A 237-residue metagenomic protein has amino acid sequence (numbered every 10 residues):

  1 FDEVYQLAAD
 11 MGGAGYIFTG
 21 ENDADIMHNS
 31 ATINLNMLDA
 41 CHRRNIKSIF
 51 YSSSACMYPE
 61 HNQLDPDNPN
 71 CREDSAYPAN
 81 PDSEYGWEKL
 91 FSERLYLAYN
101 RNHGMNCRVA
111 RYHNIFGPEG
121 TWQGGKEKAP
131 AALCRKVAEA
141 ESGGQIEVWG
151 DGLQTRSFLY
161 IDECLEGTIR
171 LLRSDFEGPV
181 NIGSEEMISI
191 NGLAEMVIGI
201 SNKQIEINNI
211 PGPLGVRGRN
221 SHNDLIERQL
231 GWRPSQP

Functional and structural regions predicted by a protein language model:
F1-S30, R43: NAD(P)H-binding glycine-rich loop region in Rossmannoid oxidoreductase-like domains and their noncatalytic homologs
E3, I33-N36, S48, F91-S92 (+1 more regions): Conserved cofactor-binding/catalytic machinery of classical short-chain dehydrogenase/reductase
Q6, L35-D82, R108: Conserved Rossmann-fold NAD(P)-dependent oxidoreductase catalytic core, especially the SDR/UDP-sugar
M11-G12, A55-N62, H113-F116, G120: Active-site segment of SDR-like NAD(P)-dependent oxidoreductases
A24, P81-Y85, H113-E127, G150-D162 (+2 more regions): Glycine-rich "substrate-gating" loop/helix at the edge of Rossmann-like oxidoreductase active sites
I33, M37-C41, S92-Y96, G167 (+1 more regions): Hydrophobic positions on the long internal alpha-helix of Rossmann-like NAD(P)-dependent oxidoreductase domains
L38-D39, E60, N80-H113, A132-S142: Active-site Tyr-X1-5-Lys
E139-P237: C-terminal substrate-binding subdomain of Rossmann-fold SDR/epimerase-dehydratase oxidoreductases
